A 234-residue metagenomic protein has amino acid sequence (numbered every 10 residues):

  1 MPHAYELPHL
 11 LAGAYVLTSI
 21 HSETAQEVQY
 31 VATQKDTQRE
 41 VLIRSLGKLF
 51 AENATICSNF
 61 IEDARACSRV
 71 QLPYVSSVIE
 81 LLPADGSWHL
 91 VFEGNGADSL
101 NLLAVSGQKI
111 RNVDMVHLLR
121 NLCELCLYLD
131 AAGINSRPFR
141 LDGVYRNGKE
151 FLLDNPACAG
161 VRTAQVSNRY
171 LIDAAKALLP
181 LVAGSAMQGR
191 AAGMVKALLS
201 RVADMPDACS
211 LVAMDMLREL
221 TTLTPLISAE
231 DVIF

Functional and structural regions predicted by a protein language model:
T18-A25: Protein kinase glycine-rich loop
F50-R69: AlphaC helix of the eukaryotic protein kinase fold
L81: Activation-segment/catalytic-loop signature of the eukaryotic protein kinase fold
D85-S99: Conserved short submotifs of the Hanks-type protein kinase catalytic core that shape the nucleotide-binding pocket
L100-I110: AlphaC helix of the protein kinase catalytic domain
L118-L119: Activation segment signature within eukaryotic-like protein kinase domains
C126-R146: Catalytic-loop of the protein kinase fold
L152-R201: C-lobe/activation-segment region of protein kinase-like
